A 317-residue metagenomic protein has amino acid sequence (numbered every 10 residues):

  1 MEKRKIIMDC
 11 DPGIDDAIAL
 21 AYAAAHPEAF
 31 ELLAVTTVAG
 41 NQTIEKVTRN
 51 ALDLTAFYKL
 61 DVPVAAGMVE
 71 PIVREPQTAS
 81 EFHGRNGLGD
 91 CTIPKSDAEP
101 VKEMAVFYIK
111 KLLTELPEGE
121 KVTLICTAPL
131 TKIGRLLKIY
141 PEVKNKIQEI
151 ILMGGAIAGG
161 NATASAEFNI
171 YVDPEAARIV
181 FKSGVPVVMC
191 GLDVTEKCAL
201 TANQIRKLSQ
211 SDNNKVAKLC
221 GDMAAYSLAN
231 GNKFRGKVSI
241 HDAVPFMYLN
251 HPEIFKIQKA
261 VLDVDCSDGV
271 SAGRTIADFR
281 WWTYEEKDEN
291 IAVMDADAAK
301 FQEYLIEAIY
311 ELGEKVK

Functional and structural regions predicted by a protein language model:
E2-C10, I14-D53, T92-K197, A202: Active-site histidine-anchored catalytic micro-motif
E2-K3, Y22-A25, A29-E31, Y171-D173 (+1 more regions): Conformational coupling and interaction surfaces
R4, K46-P117, E289-K300, I306-Y310: Metal-dependent C-N hydrolase catalytic cores
D16, H83-R85, K132, H241: Histidine-centered active-site/metal-ligand motif
Q42-K46, N50, V73, I157-G159 (+1 more regions): Short, mixed-charge aromatic SLiMs
V64, V180, F246: A residue-level signal for conserved active-site and pocket-lining positions in enzyme catalytic cores
Q77-G84, T163-E167, I205: Short, surface-exposed amphipathic charged segments that create phosphate/polyanion-binding patches used for binding
L88, F168, V264: Short clusters of hydrophobic/aromatic residues that line enzyme substrate/ligand-binding pockets
